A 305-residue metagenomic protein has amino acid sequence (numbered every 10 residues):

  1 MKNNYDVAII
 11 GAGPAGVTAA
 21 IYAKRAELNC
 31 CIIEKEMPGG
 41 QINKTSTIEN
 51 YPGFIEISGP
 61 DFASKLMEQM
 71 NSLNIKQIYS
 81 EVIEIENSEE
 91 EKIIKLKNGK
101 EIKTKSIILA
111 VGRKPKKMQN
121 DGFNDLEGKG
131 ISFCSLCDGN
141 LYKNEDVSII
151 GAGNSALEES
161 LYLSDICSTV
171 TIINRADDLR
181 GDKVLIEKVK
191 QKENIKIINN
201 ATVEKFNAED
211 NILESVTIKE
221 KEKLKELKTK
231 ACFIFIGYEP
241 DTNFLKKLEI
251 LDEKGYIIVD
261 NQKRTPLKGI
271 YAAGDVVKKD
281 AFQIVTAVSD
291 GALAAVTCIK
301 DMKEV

Functional and structural regions predicted by a protein language model:
N4-D6, Y79, K143-N144, N200 (+1 more regions): Phosphate-coordination loops involved in phosphoryl transfer and adenosine-cofactor binding
Y5-L73, S155-D182, L251: Beta1-alpha1 glycine-rich phosphate/pyrophosphate-binding loop at the start of Rossmann-like nucleotide-binding domains
G11-G16, G112, G151-G153, G274: Conserved phosphate-binding and hydrolysis motifs of nucleotide-dependent enzymes
M70-L96, E101-K103, D165-N261, M302-E304: A Rossmann-like FAD-binding core segment of flavoenzymes
Q77-K97, K105-S106, A110-L141, A152: Glycine/small-residue-rich loop that forms an oxyanion/phosphate-binding "nest" at active or ligand-binding sites
Q119, N124-L141, I236-T286, D290-L293 (+1 more regions): FAD-site-proximal beta/loop scaffold in flavoenzymes
